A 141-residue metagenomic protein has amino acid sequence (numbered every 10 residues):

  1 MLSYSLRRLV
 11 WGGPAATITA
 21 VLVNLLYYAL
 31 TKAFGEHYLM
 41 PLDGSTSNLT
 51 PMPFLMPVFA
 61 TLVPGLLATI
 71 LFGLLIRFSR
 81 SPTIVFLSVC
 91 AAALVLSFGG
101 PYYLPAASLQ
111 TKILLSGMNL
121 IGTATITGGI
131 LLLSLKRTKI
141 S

Functional and structural regions predicted by a protein language model:
M1-L22: Cytosolic juxtamembrane helix and N-cap/initiation of the first transmembrane helix
G12, L120-S141: Membrane-water interface at the C-terminal end of transmembrane alpha helices
G12, P53-P57, Q110-T111: Short alpha-helical transmembrane interface motifs in multi-pass membrane proteins
I18-Y38: Transmembrane alpha-helix/helix-exit interface in multi-pass inner-membrane proteins
T19-L26, F59, V63, L67 (+2 more regions): Lipid-exposed faces of alpha-helical membrane segments in multi-pass integral membrane proteins
H37-P53: Perimembrane loop-to-helix junctions flanking transmembrane segments
G73-L94: Internal alpha-helical transmembrane segments of multi-pass membrane proteins
G99-L114: Membrane-helix boundary connector in multi-pass membrane proteins
